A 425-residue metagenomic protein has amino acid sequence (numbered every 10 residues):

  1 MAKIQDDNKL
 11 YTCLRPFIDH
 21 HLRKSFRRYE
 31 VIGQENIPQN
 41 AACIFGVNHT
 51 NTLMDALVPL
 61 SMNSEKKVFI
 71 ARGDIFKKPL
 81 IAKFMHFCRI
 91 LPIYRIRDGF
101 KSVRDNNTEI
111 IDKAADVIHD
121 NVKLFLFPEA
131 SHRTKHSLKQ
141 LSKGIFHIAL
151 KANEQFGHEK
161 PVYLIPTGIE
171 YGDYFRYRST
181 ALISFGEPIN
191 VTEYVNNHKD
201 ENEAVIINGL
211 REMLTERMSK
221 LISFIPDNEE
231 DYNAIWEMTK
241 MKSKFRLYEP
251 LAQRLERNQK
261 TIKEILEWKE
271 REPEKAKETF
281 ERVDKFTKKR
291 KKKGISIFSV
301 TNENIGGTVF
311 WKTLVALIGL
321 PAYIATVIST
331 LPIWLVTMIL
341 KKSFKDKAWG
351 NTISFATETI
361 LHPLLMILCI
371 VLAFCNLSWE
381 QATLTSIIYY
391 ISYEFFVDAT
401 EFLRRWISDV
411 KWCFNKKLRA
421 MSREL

Functional and structural regions predicted by a protein language model:
I4-V205, A322-L425: Soluble catalytic domains of membrane acyltransferases
G144, G209, A316: Short, well-structured alpha-helical interface segments that form or flank functional binding sites
D200, M241, T313-L317: Short, charged, low-complexity loops and linkers
E212-S299: Long, charge-rich alpha-helical interaction segments
L221, F286-K289, K293, L320 (+2 more regions): Short hydrophobic alpha-helical module
F298-T330: Transmembrane alpha-helical segments and their cytosolic interface motifs in multi-pass membrane proteins
